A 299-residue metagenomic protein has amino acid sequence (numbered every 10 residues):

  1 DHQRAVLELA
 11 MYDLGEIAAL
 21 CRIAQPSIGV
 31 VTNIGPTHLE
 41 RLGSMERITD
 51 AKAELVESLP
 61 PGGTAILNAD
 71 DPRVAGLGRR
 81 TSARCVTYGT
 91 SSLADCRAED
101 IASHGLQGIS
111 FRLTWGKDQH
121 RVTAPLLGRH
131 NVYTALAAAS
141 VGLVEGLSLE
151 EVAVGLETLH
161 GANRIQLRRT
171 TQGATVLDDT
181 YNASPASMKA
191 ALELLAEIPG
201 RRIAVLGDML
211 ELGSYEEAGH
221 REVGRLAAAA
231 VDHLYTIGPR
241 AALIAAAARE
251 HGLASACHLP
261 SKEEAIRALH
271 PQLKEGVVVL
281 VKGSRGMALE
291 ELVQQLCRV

Functional and structural regions predicted by a protein language model:
Q3-L14, V176-N182: Switch II (G3) loop of P-loop NTPases
R4, I28, A137, L273-K282: Short SAM/SAH-binding signature in class I
I28-T175, G200, R225-A228, D232-H233 (+1 more regions): Acidic, Mg2+-coordinating active-site environments of NTP-dependent enzymes
G161, T180-L253, H258: Active-site beta-alpha connecting loops in nucleotide-dependent enzymes
A162-L167, M188, G286, E290-Q294: ATP-dependent carboxylate/acyl-activation modules
L269-C297: A glycine-rich beta-strand to alpha-helix segment that forms a phosphate/ribose-binding loop at ligand/cofactor sites
